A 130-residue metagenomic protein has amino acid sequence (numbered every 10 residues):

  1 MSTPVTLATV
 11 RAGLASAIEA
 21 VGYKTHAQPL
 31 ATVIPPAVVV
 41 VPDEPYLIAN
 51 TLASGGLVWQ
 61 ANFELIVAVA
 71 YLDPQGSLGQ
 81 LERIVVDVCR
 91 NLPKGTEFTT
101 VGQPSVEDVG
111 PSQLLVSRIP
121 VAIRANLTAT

Functional and structural regions predicted by a protein language model:
M1-I34, E44-T130: Charged, amphipathic alpha-helical segments and their flanking helix caps
P36-V38: Ser/Thr-rich, low-complexity intrinsically disordered terminal regions
V40-P42: Glycine-rich loop at the start of a catalytic domain that most often binds anionic cofactors/ligands
